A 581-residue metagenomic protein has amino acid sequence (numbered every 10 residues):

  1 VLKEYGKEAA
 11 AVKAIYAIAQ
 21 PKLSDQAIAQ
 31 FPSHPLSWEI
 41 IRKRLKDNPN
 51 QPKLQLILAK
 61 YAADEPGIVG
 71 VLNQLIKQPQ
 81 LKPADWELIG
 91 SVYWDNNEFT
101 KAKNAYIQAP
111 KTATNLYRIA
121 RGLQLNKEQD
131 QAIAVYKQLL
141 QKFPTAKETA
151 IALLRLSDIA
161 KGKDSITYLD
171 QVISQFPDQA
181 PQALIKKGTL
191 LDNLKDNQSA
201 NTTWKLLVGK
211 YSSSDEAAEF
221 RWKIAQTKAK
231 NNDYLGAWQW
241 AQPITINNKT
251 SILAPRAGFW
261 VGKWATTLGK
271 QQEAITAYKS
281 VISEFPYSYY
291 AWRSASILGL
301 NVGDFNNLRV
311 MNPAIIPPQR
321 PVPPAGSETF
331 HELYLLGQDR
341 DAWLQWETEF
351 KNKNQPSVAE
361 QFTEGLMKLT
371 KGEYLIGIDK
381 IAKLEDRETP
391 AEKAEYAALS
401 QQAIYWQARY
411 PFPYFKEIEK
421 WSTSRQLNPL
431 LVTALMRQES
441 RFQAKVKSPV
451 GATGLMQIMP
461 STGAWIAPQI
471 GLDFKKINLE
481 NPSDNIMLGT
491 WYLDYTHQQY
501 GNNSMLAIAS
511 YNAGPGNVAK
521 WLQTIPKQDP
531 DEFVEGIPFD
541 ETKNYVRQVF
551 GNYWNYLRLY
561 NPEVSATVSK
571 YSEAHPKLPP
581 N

Functional and structural regions predicted by a protein language model:
L2-A14, I28-P52, A62, P66 (+9 more regions): Short solvent-exposed coil/turn linkers within tandem alpha-helical repeat scaffolds
I185, L190, L194, T227 (+6 more regions): Catalytic glycan-binding domains that act on GlcNAc-containing polysaccharides
